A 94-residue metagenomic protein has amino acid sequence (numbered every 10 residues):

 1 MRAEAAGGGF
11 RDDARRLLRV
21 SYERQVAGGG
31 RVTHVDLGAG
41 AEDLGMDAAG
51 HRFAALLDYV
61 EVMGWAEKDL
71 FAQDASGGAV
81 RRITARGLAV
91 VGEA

Functional and structural regions predicted by a protein language model:
M1-G29: Short alpha-helical segments that sit at the start of domains
G28-L44: Short acidic, hydrophobic short linear motifs in intrinsically disordered regions
M46-M63, G78: Short amphipathic alpha-helical interaction segments
E61-A72: A short, conserved structural fragment
Q73-G77: Short, solvent-exposed loop/turn segments that connect beta-strands within catalytic domains and beta-strand-rich
G78-A94: Short, amphipathic alpha-helical interaction segments positioned at domain boundaries
